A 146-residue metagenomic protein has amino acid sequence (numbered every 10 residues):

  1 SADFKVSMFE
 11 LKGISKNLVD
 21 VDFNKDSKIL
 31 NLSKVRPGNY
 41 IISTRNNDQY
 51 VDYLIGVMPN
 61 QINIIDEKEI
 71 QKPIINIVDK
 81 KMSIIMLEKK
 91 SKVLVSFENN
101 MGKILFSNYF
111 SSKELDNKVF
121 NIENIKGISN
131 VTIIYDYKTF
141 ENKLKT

Functional and structural regions predicted by a protein language model:
S1-F4, E67-K92: Glycine-centered coil/turn sites that cap beta-strands in beta-rich domains
S1-K25, K90: Start-of-domain marker
A2, L18, D26, V35-T44 (+1 more regions): Short, compositionally biased serine/threonine- and acidic-rich segments at solvent-exposed termini, linkers, or domain
D3-K5, N39, K90-L94, I128-N130: Exposed beta-strand and adjacent loop surfaces of beta-rich binding modules that mediate intermolecular recognition
E10-S15, Y40, E98-I104, S129: Short, glycine-anchored, charge-dense loop/turn motifs used at functional sites
I14-V19, K103-Y109, F140-E141: Surface-exposed loop/edge segments in extracytoplasmic proteins
F23-S43, S112-Y135: Short, surface-exposed loop/turn motifs with a glycine/proline- and acidic-biased composition
N46-I74, T132-T146: C-terminal tail/sorting-segment detector
